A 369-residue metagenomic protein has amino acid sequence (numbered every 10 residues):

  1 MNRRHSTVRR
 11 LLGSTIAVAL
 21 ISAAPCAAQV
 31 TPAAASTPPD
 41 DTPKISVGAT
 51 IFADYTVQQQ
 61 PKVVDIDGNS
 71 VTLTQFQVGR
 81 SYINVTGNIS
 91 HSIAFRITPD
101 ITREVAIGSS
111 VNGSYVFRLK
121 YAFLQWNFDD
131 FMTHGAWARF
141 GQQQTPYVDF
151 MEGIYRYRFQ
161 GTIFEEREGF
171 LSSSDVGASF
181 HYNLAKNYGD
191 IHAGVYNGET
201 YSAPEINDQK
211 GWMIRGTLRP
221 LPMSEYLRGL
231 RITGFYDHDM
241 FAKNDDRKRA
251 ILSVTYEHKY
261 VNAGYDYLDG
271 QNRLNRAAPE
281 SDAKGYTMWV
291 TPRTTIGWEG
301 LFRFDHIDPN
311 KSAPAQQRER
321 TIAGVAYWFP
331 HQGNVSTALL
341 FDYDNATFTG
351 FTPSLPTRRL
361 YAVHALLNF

Functional and structural regions predicted by a protein language model:
M1-I66, V111, F369: N-terminal periplasmic/intermembrane-space "pro-region" immediately following the signal or transit peptide
A33-Q60, S70-Y201, I206-M213, T217-Y226 (+2 more regions): Outer membrane beta-barrel
D40, Q209, T217-N310, E319-R320: Detector for outer-membrane/organellar transmembrane beta-barrel domains, recognizing the amphipathic beta-strand
V64-N69, F159-F164, F235-H238, N272-L274 (+2 more regions): Extracytoplasmic loops and strand-loop junctions of Gram-negative outer membrane beta-barrel proteins
G68-Q75, S110-L119, E168-F170, P204-Q209 (+4 more regions): Replace "Gram-negative outer membrane beta-barrel proteins" with "bacterial and organellar outer membrane beta-barrel
L184-K186, Y256-Y260, T295, Q332 (+1 more regions): A generic beta-sheet turn/junction motif
I214-G216, A323-F329, L355-F369: Outer-membrane beta-barrel "beta-signal"
T295-D344: C-terminal hydrophobic structural anchor segments that stabilize assembly/packing rather than catalytic chemistry
